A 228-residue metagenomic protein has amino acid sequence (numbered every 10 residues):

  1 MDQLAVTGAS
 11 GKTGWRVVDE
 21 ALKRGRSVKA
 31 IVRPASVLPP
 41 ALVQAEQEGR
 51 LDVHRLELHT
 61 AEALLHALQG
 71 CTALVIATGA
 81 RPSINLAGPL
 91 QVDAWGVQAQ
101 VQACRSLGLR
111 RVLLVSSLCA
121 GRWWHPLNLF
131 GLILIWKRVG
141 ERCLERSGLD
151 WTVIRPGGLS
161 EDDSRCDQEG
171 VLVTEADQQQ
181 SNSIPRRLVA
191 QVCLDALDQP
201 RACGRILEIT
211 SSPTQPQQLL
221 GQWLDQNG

Functional and structural regions predicted by a protein language model:
D2-R26: N-terminal Rossmann NAD(P)H-binding glycine-rich loop of SDR-like oxidoreductase domains
L4-A5, S36-S106, L197: NAD(P)H-binding glycine-rich loop region in Rossmannoid oxidoreductase-like domains and their noncatalytic homologs
T7, L22, S27-K29, P34-A35 (+3 more regions): Conserved Rossmann-fold NAD(P)-dependent oxidoreductase catalytic core, especially the SDR/UDP-sugar
T13, L74, L144, I154 (+2 more regions): Non-catalytic, hydrophobic alpha-helical segments
V97, Q180-D195, R205: Substrate-positioning beta->alpha
R155-S160: Conserved SDR Rossmann-fold cofactor-binding beta-strand/turn motif
E161-G170, A196-R205: Glycine/proline-rich active-site loop of Rossmann-fold NAD(P)-dependent oxidoreductases
I206-T214: Short-chain dehydrogenase/reductase
